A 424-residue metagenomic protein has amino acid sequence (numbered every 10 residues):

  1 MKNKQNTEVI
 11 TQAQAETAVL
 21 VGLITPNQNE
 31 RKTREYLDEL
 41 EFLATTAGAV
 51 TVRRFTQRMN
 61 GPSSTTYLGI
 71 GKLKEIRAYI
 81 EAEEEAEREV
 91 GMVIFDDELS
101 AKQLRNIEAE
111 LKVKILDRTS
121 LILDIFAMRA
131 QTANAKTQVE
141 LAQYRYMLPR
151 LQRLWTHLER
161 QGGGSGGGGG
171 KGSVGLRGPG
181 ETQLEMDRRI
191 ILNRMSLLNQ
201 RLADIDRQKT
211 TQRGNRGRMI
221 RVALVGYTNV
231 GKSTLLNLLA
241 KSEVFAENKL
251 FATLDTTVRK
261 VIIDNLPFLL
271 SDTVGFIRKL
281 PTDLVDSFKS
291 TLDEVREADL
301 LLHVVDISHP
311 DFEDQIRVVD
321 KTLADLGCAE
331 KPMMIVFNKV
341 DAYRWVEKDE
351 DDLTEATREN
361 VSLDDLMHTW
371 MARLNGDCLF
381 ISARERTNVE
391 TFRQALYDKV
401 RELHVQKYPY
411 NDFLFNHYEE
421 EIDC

Functional and structural regions predicted by a protein language model:
M1-L123: N-terminal accessory targeting/assembly segments
M1-V21, E41, Q152-V230, L236 (+2 more regions): C-terminal-of-GTPase-core extension/linker across diverse P-loop GTPases
K2-N6, D206-K209, R213-I220, L238-L269 (+4 more regions): Switch I (effector-binding) loop of TRAFAC-class P-loop GTPase G-domains
Q12-A13, E81-R88, K260-D264, L269 (+4 more regions): Conserved catalytic network of the ASCE P-loop NTPase/AAA+ motor domain
I24-N29, M59-T66, I94, E98-A101 (+5 more regions): Conserved Switch II/interswitch segment of TRAFAC-class P-loop GTPases
N27-K32, P62-T66, R129-K136, Q183 (+3 more regions): Flexible beta-alpha connector loops of hexameric P-loop NTPases
T119-L123, L250-F251, R384: Short, acidic/turn-prone active-site loops that include or flank metal/cofactor- and phosphate-binding residues
L121-A142: Short alpha-helix plus adjacent loop in nuclease-associated cores
